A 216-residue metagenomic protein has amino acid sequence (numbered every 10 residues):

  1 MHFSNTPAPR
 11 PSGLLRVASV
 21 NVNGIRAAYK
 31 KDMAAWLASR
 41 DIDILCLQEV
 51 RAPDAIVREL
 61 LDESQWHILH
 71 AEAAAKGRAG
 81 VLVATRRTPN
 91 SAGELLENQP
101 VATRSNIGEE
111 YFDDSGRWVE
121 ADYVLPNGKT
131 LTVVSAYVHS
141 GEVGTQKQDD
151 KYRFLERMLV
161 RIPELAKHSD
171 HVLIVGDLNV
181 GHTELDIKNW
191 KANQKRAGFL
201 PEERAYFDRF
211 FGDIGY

Functional and structural regions predicted by a protein language model:
M1-E63, H67-I68, A73-V81: N-terminal, active-site-proximal structural segment of metallo-dependent hydrolase catalytic domains
R26, D54-I56, G77-R78, G141-G144 (+1 more regions): Short catalytic/ligand-binding loop motif for oxyanion handling, primarily in non-cytosolic enzymes, centered on
K31-A34, D149-L159: Conserved CoA-thioester-binding segment of acyl-CoA-metabolizing enzymes
A35-A38, R117-G128, R157-D170: Short amphipathic alpha-helices and their capping/turn segments at secondary-structure boundaries
D41, T130-T132, G215: Short loop/turn motifs at secondary-structure junctions
R51, I56-G141: Structured beta-strand-rich core segments of catalytic domains in phosphoester-bond hydrolases
S64-H67, F154-Y216: Metal-dependent phosphoesterases centered on the DNase I-like endonuclease/exonuclease/phosphatase
R104-Y111, V138-L155, K191-R196: Surface-exposed cleft-lining segments at the edges of enzyme active sites
